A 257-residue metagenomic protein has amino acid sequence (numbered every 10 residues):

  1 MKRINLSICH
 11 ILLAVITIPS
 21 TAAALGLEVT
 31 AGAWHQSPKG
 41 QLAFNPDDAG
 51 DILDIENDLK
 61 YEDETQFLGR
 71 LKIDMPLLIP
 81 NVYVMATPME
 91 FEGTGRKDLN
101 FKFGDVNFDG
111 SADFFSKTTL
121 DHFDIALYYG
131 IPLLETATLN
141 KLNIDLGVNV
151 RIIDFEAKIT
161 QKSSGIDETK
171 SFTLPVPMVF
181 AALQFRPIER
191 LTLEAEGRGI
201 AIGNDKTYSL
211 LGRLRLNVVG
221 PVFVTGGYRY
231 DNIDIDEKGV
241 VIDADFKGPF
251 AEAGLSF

Functional and structural regions predicted by a protein language model:
M1-G26: Cleavable N-terminal export/targeting peptides
A22-L25, P76-N81, L133-N143, I188-R190 (+1 more regions): Short loop/turn motifs that connect adjacent beta-strands in outer-membrane beta-barrel proteins
G26, E64-L68, L120-A126, N143 (+3 more regions): Transmembrane beta-barrel architecture of outer-membrane proteins
G26-T30, N81-Y83, D145-G147, T192-E194 (+2 more regions): Residue-level detector of the transmembrane beta-barrel scaffold of outer-membrane proteins
V29-A31, G69-M75, I125-I131, V148-V150 (+4 more regions): Residues on the lipid-exposed face of transmembrane beta-strands in outer-membrane beta-barrel proteins
S37-Q66, P88-H122, D154-L174, I202 (+1 more regions): Extracellular/periplasm-exposed beta-strand and loop segments of Gram-negative cell-envelope proteins, dominated by
N143-T192: Histidine/lysine/aspartate-rich catalytic loop segments that bind and position anionic ligands
L191-D205, Y230-D231: Transmembrane beta-strand segments that form the barrel wall of outer-membrane beta-barrel proteins
